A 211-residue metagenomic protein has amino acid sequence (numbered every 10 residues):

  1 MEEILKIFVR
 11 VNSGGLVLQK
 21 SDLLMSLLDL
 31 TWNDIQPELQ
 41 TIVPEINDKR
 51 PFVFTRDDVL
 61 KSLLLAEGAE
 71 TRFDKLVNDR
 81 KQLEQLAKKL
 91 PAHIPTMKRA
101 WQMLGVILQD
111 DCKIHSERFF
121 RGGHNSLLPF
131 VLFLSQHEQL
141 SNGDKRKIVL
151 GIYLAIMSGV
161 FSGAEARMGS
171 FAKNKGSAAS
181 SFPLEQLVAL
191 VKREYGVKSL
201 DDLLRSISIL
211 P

Functional and structural regions predicted by a protein language model:
M1-K20: Acidic, glycine- and histidine-enriched catalytic cores of nucleic acid- and nucleotide-handling enzymes, centered on
V9, M103-V106, L210: Short secondary-structure boundary segments
D22-M25, R50-L200: A cross-family structural signal marking well-folded subdomains
L27-W32: DNA-processing P-loop NTPase/helicase core
D34-Q40, V53, D57: Extended, charged amphipathic alpha-helical segments
V43-E45: Hydrophobic/aromatic interaction determinants used to assemble and anchor large protein complexes
G196-P211: Flexible, glycine/threonine-enriched loop-and-boundary segments that flank and lead into catalytic domains of large
